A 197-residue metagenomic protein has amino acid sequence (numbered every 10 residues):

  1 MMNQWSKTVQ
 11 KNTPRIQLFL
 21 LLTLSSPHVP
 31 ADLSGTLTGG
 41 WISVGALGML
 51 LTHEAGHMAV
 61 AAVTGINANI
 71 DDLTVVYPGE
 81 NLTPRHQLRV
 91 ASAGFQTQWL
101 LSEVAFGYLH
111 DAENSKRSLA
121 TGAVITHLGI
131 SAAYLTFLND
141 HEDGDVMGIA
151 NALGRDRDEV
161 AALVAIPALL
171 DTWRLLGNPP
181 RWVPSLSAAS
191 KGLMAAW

Functional and structural regions predicted by a protein language model:
M1-G40, M58, A62-V63, N67-Y77 (+3 more regions): Replace "edges of transmembrane helices
G45-L50, V90: Active-site alpha-helix of zinc metalloproteases
M49-A62, G94: Active-site recognition of the HExxH zinc-binding catalytic motif
T52-H53, L101-A105, V146: Extracytoplasmic/secreted envelope proteins and their assembly/folding machinery, especially bacterial periplasmic
E80-Q96: Interfacial helix-start motif at the membrane-water boundary
G94-F106, A165-A168: Core segments of transmembrane alpha-helices that mediate helix-helix packing or line hydrophobic substrate/ligand
L100-E103, V124-G129: Hydrophobic alpha-helical transmembrane segments of multi-pass integral membrane proteins
